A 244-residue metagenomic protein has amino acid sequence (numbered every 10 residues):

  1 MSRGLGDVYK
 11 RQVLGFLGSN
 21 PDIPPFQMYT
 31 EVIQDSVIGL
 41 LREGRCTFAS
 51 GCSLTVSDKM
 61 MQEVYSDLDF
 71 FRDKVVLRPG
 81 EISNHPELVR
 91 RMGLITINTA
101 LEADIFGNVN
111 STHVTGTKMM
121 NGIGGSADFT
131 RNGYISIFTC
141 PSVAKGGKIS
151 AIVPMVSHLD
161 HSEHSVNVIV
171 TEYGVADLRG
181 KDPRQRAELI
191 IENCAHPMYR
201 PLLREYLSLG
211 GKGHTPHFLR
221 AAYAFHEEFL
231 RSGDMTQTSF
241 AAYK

Functional and structural regions predicted by a protein language model:
M1-L5, Y9: Single conserved hydrophobic/aromatic residue that forms the stacking wall/gate of nucleotide- or nucleobase-binding
V13-G18, G39-R42, L88-V89, N108-T115 (+2 more regions): Short acidic, glycine/serine/threonine-rich loops at helix termini
P21-I38, N108-T139, H161, N193-L202: Gly/Ser/Thr-rich active-site loops/lids in small-molecule metabolic enzymes that frequently grip phosphoryl groups
I33-A103: Ligand-binding beta-strand-loop-alpha-helix segment within the catalytic cores of soluble metabolic enzymes
L88-I95, G116-I123, F129-V166: Structured beta-strand/loop patches that form or line metal/cofactor-binding pockets in enzymes
T96-V114, V166-L178: Active-site and channel-lining beta-strand-loop segments that bind or position nucleotide-derived/phosphorylated
H161-L209: A hydrophobic, small-residue-rich beta->alpha segment in the mid-to-C-terminal subdomain of diverse proteins
Y206-K244: N-terminal charge/polar-biased segments
